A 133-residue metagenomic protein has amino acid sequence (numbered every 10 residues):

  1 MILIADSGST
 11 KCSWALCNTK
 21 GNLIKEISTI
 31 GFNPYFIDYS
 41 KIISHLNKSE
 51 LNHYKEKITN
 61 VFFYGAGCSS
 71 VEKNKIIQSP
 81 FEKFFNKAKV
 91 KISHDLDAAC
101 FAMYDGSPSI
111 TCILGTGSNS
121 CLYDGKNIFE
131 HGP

Functional and structural regions predicted by a protein language model:
I2-S44, K57, I128-F129: Short glycine-rich, Thr/Ser-proximal phosphate-binding strand/loop in the N-terminal lobe of ATP-dependent enzymes
T10, A66-C68, T116-N119: Short glycine-rich anion-binding loops that position phosphate/pyrophosphate groups of nucleotides and phosphorylated
A15, F62-Y64, K91, T111-I113: Short, conserved beta-strand segments within well-ordered enzyme catalytic domains that often line or immediately flank
N18-L23, I77-F84, S109, G125-E130: A glycine- and small-aliphatic-rich helix-loop capping segment at beta-alpha/alpha-beta transitions that lines
H45-Y54: A short, N-terminal amphipathic alpha-helix
H53-K89, M103-Y104: Short beta-strand-loop/turn "lid" adjacent to the catalytic site in phosphate-handling enzymes
A88-C112: Conserved phosphate-binding catalytic cores of ATP/NTP-utilizing and phosphoryl-transfer enzymes
S107-P133: Glycine-rich phosphate-binding loop of actin/hexokinase-like ATP-binding domains
